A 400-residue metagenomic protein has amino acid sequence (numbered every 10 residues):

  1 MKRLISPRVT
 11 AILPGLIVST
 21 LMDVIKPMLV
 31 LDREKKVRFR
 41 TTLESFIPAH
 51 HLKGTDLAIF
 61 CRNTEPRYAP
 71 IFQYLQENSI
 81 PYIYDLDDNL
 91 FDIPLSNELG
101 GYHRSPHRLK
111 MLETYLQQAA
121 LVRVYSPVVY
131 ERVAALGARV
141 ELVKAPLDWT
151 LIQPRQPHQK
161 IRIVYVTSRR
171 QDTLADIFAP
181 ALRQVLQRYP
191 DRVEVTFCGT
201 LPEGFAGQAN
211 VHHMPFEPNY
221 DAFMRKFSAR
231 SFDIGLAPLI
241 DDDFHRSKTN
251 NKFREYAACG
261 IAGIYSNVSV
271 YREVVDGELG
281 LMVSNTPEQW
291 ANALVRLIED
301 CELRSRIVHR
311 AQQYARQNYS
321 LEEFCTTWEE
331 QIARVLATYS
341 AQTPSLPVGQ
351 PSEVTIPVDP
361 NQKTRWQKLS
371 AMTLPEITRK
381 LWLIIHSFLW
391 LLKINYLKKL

Functional and structural regions predicted by a protein language model:
M1-Y68: N-terminal pre-catalytic "stem/leader" segment of glycosyltransferase-like enzymes
T10-A11, G15-R33, P146-L151, P157-R230: Conserved catalytic-core segment of nucleotide-activated headgroup transferases in glycan assembly
M28, Y84-L109, Y339: Acceptor-binding helix/loop patch of EC 2.4 sugar-transfer enzymes, predominantly nucleotide-sugar-dependent
Y74, Y102-L121: Membrane-proximal helix-turn-helix segments that form the acceptor-binding/catalytic region of lipid-linked
D92, P218-D221, R225-A258, Y265-E273: Nucleotide-sugar-dependent
Q117-I152: Donor nucleotide-sugar binding/catalytic pocket of nucleotide-sugar-dependent glycosyltransferases
G277-E288, R296-E302: Conserved acidic donor-binding segment of nucleotide-sugar-dependent glycosyltransferases
Q312, Q317, E322-L400: C-terminal amphipathic helix plus adjacent low-complexity, charged tail appended to glycosyltransferase catalytic
